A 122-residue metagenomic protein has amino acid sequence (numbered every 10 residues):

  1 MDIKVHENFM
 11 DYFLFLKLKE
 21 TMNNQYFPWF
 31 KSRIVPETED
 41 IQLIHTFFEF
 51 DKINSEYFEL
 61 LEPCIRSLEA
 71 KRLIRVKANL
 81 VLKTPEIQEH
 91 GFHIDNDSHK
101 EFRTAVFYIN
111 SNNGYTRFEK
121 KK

Functional and structural regions predicted by a protein language model:
M1-R72: Non-heme Fe(II)/2-oxoglutarate
I44-K122: Catalytic core of non-heme Fe(II) oxygenases with the double-stranded beta-helix
